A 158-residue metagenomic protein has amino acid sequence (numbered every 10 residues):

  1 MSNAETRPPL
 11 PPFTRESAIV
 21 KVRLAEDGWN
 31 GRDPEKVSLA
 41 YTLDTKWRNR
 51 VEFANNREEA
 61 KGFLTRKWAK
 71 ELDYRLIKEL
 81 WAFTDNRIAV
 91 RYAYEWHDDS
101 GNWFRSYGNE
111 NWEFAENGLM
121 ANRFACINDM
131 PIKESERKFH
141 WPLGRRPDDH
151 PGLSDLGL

Functional and structural regions predicted by a protein language model:
M1-L43, L153-L158: Short, low-complexity N-terminal intrinsically disordered segments enriched in polar/charged residues
S2-F13, W68-L158: A beta-strand edge to alpha-helix "cap/lid" segment located at domain peripheries
S17, P34-I88: A solvent-exposed, acidic/Ser-Thr-rich amphipathic alpha-helical stretch
V20, L24-D27, L39, G62 (+3 more regions): Charged/polar, solvent-exposed surface patches and flexible loops
V22, Y41, L64, Y92-Y94 (+1 more regions): Hydrophobic alpha-helical core bundles mediating ligand binding, dimerization, or RNAP-core interactions
